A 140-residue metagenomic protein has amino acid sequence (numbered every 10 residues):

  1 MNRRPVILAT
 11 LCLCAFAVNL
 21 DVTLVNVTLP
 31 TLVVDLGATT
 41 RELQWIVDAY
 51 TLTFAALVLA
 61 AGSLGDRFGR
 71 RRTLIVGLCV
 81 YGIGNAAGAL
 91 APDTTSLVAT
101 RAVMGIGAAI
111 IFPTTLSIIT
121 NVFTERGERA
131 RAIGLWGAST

Functional and structural regions predicted by a protein language model:
M1-T140: Transmembrane-helix bundle of Major Facilitator Superfamily
